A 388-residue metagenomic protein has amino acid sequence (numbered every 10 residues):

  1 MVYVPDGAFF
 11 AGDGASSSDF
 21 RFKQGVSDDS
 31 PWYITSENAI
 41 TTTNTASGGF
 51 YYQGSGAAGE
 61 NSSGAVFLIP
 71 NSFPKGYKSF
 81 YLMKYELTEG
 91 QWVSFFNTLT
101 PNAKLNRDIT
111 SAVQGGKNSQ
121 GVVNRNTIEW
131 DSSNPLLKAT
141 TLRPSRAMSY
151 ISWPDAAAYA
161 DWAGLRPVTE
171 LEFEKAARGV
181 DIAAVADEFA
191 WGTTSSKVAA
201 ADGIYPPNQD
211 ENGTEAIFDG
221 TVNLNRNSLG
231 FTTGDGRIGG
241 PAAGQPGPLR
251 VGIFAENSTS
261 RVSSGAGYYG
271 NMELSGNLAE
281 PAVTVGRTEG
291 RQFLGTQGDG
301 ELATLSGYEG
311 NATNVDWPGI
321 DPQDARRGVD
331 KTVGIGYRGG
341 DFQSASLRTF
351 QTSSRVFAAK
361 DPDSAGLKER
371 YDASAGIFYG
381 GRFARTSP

Functional and structural regions predicted by a protein language model:
M1-Y3, S72-G76, A139-T141, S152 (+8 more regions): Extracellular/periplasmic catalytic domains that process cell-envelope and extracellular macromolecules
Y3-A8, D13-A15, G267-Y269, S275-N277 (+1 more regions): Conserved SET/PR-domain catalytic core that frames the SAM/AdoMet-binding pocket
V4, F9, L82, I128-D131 (+6 more regions): Bulky hydrophobic/aromatic "packing anchor" residues in well-ordered structure
F9-A11, A15-S17, Q343, V356: Active-site/binding-pocket entry motifs
D13-D202, P206-E215, T221, G286-T288 (+1 more regions): Active-site microenvironments of metalloenzymes and redox enzymes
F73, K78-S79, R143-S149, P154 (+3 more regions): Short, well-ordered junction/capping motifs at the entry into regular secondary structure
R146-A147, L249-G267, G298-P388: Disulfide-stabilized, aromatic/cysteine-rich ligand-recognition loop
K175-T233, R237, P281-S346: An exposed tryptophan-centered "aromatic clamp" motif
